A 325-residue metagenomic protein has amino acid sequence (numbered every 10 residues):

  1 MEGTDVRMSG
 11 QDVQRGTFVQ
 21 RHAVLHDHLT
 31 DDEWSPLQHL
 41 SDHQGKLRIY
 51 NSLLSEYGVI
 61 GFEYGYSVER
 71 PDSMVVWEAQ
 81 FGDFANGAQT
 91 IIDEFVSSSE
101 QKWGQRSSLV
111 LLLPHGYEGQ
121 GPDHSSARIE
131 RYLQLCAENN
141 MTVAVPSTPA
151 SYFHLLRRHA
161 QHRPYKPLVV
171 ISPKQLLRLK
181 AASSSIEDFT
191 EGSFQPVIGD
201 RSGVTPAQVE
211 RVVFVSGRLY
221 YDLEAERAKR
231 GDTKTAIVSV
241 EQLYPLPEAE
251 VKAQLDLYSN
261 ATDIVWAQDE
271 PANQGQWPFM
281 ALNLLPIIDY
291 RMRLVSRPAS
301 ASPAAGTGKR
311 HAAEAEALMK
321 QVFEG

Functional and structural regions predicted by a protein language model:
M1-D72, W77-E100, I186-V238: Non-catalytic terminal/interface segments that mediate subunit docking, oligomerization, and allosteric communication
G3, R70, C136-N139, R163 (+2 more regions): A structural signal for short coil/turn segments at secondary-structure junctions
S9, V75, V110-L112, A144 (+5 more regions): Hydrophobic/aromatic beta-strand patches that form the interior of the parallel beta-sheet core in alpha/beta enzyme
Q11-V13, S52, A79-Q80, L113-G116 (+6 more regions): Fold-independent oxyanion-binding glycine-rich loops and adjacent beta-strand/coil segments at enzyme active sites
Q20-R21, R157, A305-T307: Short secondary-structure transition/capping segments
G45, N139-N140, T233, Y290: A short helix-to-beta-strand connector/capping loop
Y64, M74, A79-G199, N273-N283 (+1 more regions): Phosphate/diphosphate-binding loops
Q105-R106, G116-E130, L177-G325: Thiamine diphosphate
